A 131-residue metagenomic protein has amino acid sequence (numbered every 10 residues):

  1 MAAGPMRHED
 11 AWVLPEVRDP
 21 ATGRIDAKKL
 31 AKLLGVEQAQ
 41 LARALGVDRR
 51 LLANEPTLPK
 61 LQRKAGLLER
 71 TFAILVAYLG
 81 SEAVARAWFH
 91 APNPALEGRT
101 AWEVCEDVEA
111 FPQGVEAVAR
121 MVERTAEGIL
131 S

Functional and structural regions predicted by a protein language model:
M1-S131: Non-transmembrane "mature" sequence context
